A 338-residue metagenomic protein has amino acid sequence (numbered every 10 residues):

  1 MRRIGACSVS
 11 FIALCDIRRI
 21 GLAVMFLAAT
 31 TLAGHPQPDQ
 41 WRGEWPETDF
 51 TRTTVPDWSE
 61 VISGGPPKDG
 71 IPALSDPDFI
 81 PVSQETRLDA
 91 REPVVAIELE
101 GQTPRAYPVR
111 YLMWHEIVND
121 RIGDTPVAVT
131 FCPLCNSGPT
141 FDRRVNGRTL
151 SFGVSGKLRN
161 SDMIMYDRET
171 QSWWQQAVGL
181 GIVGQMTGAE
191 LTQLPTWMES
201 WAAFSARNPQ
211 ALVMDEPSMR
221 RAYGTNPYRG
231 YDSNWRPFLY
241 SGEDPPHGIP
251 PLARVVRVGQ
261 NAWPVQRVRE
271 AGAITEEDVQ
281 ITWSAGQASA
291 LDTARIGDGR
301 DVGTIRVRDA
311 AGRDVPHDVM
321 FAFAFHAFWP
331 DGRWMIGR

Functional and structural regions predicted by a protein language model:
M1-I17: N-terminal secretory signal peptides that target proteins for export/translocation
A6-F11, M25, E276, G303 (+1 more regions): Intrinsically disordered, low-complexity, compositionally biased regions/tails
F11-I12, T30-L32: N-terminal low-complexity, intrinsically disordered patches enriched in charged
G21-T30: Bacterial N-terminal signal peptides
G34-R338: Mid-to-C-terminal functional-domain signal that highlights helix-capping/loop sites within ligand-binding modules
